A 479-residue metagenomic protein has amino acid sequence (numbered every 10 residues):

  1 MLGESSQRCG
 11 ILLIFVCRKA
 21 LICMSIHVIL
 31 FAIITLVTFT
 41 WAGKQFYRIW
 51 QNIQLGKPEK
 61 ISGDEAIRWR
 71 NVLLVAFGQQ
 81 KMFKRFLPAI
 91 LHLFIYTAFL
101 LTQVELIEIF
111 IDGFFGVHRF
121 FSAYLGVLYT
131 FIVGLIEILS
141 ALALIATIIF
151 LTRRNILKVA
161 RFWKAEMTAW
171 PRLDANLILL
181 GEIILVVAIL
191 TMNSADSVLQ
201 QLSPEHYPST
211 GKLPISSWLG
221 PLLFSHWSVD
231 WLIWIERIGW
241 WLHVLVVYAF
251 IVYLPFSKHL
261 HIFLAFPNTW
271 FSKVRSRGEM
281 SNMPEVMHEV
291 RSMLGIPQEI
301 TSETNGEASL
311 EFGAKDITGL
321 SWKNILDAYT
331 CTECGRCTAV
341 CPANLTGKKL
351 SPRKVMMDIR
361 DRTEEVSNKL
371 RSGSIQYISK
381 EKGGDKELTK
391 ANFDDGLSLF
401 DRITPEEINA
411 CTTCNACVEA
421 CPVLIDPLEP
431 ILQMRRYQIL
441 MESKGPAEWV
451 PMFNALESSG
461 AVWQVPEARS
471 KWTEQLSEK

Functional and structural regions predicted by a protein language model:
C17, I22-T301, R353, M357: Membrane-embedded alpha-helical bundles of multi-pass integral membrane proteins
W50-I53, V244-V246, C334-A339, C411-N415 (+1 more regions): Short acidic (Asp/Glu) and glycine-rich catalytic loops that position anionic groups and cofactors
L135, A169-W170, W231-W241, L320-T332 (+1 more regions): Flexible gly/pro/ser-rich segments immediately N-terminal to CXXCH heme-c attachment motifs in exported/periplasmic
L222-F224, V229-D230, N282, V286-V290 (+2 more regions): Iron-sulfur cluster-binding electron-transfer modules in prokaryotic oxidoreductases
E299-A328, T338, N344-A420, L424-V465: Ferredoxin-type iron-sulfur electron-transfer modules in oxidoreductases and energy-metabolism complexes
